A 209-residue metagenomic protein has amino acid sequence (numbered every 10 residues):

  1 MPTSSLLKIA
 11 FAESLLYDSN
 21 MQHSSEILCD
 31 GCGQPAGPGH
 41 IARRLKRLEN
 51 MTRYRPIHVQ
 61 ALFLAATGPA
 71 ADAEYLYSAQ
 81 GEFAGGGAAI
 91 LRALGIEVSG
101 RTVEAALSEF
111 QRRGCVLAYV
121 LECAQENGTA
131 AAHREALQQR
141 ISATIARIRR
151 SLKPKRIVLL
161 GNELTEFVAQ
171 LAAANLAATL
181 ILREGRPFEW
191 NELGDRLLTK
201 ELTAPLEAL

Functional and structural regions predicted by a protein language model:
M1-N20: N-terminal amphipathic/basic-hydrophobic helices that include classical n-h-c signal peptides and signal-anchor
D18, Q22-A174, A178-I181: A polyanion-binding, active-site-adjacent surface
G95-I96, A177-L202: Short, flexible loop segments at boundaries between secondary-structure elements
E201-L209: C-terminal alpha-helix
